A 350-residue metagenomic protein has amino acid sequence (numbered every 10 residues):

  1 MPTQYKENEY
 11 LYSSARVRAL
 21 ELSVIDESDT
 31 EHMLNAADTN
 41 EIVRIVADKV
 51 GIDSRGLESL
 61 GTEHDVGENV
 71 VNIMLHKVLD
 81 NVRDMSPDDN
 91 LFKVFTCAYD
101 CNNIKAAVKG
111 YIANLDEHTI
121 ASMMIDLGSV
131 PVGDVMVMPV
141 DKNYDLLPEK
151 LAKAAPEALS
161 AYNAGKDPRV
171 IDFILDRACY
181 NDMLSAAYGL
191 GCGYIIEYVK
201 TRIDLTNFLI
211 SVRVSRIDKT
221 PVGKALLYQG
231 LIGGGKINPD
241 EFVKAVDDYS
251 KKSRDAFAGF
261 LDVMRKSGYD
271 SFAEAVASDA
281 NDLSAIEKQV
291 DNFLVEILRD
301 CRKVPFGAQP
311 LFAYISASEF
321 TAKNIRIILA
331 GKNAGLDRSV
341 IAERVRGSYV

Functional and structural regions predicted by a protein language model:
M1-V350: N-terminal domain-start signal
